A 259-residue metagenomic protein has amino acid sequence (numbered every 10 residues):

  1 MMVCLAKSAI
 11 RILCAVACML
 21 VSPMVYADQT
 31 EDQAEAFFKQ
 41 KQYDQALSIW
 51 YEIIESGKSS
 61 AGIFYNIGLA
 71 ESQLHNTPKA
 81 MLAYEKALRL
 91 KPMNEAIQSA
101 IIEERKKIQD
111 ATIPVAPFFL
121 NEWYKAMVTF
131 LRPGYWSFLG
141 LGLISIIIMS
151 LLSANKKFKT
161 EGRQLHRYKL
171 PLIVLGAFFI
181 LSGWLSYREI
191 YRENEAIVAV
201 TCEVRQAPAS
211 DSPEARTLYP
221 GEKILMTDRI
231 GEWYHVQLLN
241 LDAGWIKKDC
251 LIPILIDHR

Functional and structural regions predicted by a protein language model:
T77, H166-V200, Q206-A209, P213 (+2 more regions): Boundary regions of SH3-family modules and the immediately adjacent low-complexity/disordered segments in eukaryotic
V115-K156: Membrane-embedded alpha-helical segments of integral membrane proteins
P213-I230: Conserved beta-strand/loop element in small beta-rich adapter and peptidoglycan-binding domains
